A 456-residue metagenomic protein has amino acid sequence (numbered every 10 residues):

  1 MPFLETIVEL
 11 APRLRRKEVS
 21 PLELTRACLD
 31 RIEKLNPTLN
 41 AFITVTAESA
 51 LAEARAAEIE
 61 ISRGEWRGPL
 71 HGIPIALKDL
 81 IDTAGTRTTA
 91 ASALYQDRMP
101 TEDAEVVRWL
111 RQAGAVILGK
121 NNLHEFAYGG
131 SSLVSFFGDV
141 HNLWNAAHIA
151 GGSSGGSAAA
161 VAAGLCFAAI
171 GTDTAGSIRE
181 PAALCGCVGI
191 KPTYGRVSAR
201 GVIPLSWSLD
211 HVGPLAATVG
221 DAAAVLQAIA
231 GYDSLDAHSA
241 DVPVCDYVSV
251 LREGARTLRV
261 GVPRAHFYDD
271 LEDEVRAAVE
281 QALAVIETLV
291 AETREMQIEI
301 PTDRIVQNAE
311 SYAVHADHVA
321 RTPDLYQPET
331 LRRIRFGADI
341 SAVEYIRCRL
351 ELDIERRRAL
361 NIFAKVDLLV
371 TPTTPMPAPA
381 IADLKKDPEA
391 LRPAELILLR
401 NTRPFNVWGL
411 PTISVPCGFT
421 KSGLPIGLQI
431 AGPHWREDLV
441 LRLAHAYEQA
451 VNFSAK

Functional and structural regions predicted by a protein language model:
M1-A52, S62, T288, K456: An N-terminal boundary/leader segment
E9-P12, R16, I59, Y268 (+2 more regions): Serine-dependent amide/ester hydrolase catalytic core
L10-R16, L94-M99, D210-A217, I334-S341 (+1 more regions): Short, well-ordered beta-strand elements within core beta-sheets of diverse protein domains
C28, A50, G72, K78 (+7 more regions): Conserved hydrophobic/aromatic pocket- or pore-lining residues that grip, position, or stack substrates in active sites
K34, Q112, A162-D269, E280-L289 (+4 more regions): Structural helix-boundary/capping segments
E48-E58, G114-A115, H124: Long amphipathic alpha-helix in the N-terminal Rossmann-like dinucleotide-binding domain of NAD(P)-dependent
L70-A90, S249-P263, R294, I305-L360 (+2 more regions): Short helix-loop capping/hinge segments that flank enzyme active sites or metal/cofactor-binding pockets
L70-V212, A265, T371-L391: Short glycine/serine-rich loop/turn segments
